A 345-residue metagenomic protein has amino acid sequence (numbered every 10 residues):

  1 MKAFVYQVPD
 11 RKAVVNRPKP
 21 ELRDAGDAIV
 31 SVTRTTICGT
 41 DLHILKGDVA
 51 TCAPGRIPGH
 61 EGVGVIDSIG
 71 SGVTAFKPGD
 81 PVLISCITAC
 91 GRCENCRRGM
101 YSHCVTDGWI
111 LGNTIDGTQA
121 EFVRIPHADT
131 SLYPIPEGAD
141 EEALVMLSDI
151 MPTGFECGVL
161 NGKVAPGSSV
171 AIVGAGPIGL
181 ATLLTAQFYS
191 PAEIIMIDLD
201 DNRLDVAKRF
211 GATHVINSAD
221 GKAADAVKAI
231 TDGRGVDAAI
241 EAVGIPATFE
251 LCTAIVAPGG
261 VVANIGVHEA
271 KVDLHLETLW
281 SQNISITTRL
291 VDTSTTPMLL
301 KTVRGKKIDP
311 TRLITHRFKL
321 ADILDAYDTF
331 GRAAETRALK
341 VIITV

Functional and structural regions predicted by a protein language model:
P20-T35, D48-C96, P136-A139: Glycine-rich beta-strand-centered segment in the early N-terminal region that forms part of a ligand/cofactor-binding
R23-D24, K77, A165, A257 (+1 more regions): Residue-level recognition of short, solvent-exposed, well-ordered loop/turn junctions that link secondary-structure
D67, I195, A263: Conserved beta-strand positions in the Rossmann-like core of class I SAM-dependent methyltransferases
C90-V173, T311: NAD(P)H dinucleotide-binding glycine-rich loop of Rossmann-like/cofactor-binding domains, especially the beta1-alpha1
A139-G221, D225: Mid-domain Rossmann-like dinucleotide-binding core that forms the NAD(H)/NADP(H) cofactor-binding site
N161-A165, D205, R209-S285, L324: Glycine-rich cofactor phosphate-binding loops and adjacent beta1-alpha1 units of small-molecule cofactor enzyme domains
D200, H268, D292: Residues in the short beta-alpha loop(s) of Rossmann-like NAD(P)-binding domains
E250-A254, T293, P297-V345: C-terminal hydrophobic helical "lid"/dimerization subdomain of Rossmann-like NAD(P)H-dependent oxidoreductases
